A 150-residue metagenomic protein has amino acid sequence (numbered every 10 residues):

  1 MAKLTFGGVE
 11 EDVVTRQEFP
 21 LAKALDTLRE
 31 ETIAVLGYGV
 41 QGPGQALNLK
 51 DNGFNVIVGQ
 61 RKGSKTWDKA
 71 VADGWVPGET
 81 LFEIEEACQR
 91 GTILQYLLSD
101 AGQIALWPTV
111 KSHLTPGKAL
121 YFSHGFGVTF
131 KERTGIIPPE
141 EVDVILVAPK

Functional and structural regions predicted by a protein language model:
M1-T32, R61: Glycine/serine-rich phosphate-binding loop and adjoining beta1-alpha1 elements at the start of nucleotide-handling
R29-T32, R90, G117: Phosphate-coordination loops involved in phosphoryl transfer and adenosine-cofactor binding
E31-L49: Glycine-rich adenosine-cofactor-binding loop
G44, K50-W75: NAD(P)-binding Rossmann-fold cofactor-contacting core
G74-G91: Short acidic low-complexity segments
V110-P116, I136-P139: Short, conserved loop/helix-junction motifs that constitute active-site signature segments in enzyme catalytic cores
Y121-K150: Rossmann-fold dinucleotide-binding core
